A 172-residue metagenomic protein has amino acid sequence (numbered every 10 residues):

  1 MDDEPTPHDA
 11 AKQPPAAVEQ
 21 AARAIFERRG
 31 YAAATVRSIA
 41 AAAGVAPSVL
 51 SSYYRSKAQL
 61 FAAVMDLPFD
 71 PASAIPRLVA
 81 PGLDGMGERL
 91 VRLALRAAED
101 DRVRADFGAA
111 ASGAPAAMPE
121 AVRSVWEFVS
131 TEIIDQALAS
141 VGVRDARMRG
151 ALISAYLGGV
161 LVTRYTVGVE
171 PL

Functional and structural regions predicted by a protein language model:
M1-Q13: N-terminal intrinsically disordered/low-complexity leader segments
A17, A21-Q59, A63: Helix-turn-helix
A41, L60-G82: Histidine- and aromatic-rich ligand-binding microenvironments
S73-R104: Hydrophobic alpha-helical connector segments
E88-R92, S130-L138: An amphipathic alpha-helix signature
L95-S130: Amphipathic alpha-helical segments used for helix-helix packing
P119-E127, A137-L172: Hydrophobic/aromatic-rich alpha-helical bundle segments in the mid-to-C-terminal region
